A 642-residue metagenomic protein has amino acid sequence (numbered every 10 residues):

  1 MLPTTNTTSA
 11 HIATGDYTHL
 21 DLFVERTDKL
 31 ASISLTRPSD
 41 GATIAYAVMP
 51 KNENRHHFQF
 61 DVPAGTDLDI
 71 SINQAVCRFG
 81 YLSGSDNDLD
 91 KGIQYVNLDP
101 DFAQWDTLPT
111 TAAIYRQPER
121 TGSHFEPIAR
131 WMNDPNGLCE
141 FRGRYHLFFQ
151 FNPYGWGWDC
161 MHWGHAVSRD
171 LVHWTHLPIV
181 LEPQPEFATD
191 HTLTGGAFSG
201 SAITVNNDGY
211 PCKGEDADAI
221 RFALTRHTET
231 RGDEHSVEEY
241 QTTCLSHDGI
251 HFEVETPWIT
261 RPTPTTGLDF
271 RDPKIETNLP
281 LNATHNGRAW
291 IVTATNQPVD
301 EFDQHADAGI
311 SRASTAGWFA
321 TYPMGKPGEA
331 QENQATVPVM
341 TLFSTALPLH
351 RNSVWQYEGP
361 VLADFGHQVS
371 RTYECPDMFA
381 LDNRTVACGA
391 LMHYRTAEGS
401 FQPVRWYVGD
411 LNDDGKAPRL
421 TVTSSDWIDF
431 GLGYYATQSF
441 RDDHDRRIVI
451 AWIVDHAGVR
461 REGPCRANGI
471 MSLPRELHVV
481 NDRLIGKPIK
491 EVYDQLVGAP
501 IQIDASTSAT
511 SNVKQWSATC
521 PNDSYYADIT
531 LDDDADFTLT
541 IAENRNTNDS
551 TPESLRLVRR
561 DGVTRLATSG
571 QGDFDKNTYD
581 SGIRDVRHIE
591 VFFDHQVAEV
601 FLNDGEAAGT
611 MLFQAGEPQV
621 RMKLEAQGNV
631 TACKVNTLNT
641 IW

Functional and structural regions predicted by a protein language model:
L2-D272, E276-Q368, D382-F430, I453-Q502 (+3 more regions): Beta-rich carbohydrate-recognition and catalytic domains
I12-D16, A518-D523, Y579-D585: Extracellular/lumenal carbohydrate-interaction signature centered on repeated Trp-anchored short motifs
L20-L22, M378, A527-I529, D585-L602: Short tryptophan-centered beta-strand motifs in secreted/extracellular beta-sheet-rich domains of glycan-recognition
G65-D67, N522, V586, E617-Q619: Extracellular Ig-like/FN3 beta-sandwich strand-entry sites
P376, Y434-T437: Repeated scaffold domains used in trafficking and secretory/extracellular systems, primarily beta-propellers
G409, E617-W642: Ligand-recognition surfaces built from glycine- and aromatic
I501, A505-A567: Secretory/extracellular carbohydrate-interaction modules and structurally similar beta-sandwich "look-alikes"
A567-H588: Short, aromatic/His-centered strand-loop micro-motif at the edge of beta-sheets
